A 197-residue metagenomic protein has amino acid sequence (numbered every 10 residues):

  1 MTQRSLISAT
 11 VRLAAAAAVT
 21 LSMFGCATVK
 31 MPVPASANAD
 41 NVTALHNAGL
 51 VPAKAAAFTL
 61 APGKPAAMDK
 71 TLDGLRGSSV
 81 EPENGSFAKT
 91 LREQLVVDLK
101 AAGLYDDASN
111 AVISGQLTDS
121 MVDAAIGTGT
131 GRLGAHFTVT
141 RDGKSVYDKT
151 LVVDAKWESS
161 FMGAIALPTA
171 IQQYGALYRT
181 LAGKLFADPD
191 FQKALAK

Functional and structural regions predicted by a protein language model:
T2-A15: Bacterial N-terminal signal peptides that target proteins for export
L21-G25: C-terminal motif of bacterial Sec signal peptides marking the signal peptidase cleavage site
C26-K89, E93, D190-K197: A structural "domain/chain start" motif
A27-A37, A101-K149, K156-P168, Q172: Surface-exposed short loop/turn segments
D69-N84, K144-A187: Short secondary-structure boundary motifs at beta->alpha junctions and helix caps
A101-D107, A187-K197: Surface-exposed helix-capping loop/turn segments at secondary-structure junctions
